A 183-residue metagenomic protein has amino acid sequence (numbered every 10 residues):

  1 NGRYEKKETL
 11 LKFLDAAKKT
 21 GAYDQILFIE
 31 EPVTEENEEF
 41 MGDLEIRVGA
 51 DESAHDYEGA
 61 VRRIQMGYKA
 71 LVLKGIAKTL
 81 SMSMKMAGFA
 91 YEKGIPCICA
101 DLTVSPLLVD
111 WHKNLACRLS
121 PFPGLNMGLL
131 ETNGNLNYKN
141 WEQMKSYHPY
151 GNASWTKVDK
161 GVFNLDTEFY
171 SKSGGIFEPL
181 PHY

Functional and structural regions predicted by a protein language model:
N1-L102, L108-V109: Catalytic core of soluble alpha/beta enzymes
E8, T103-Y183: Flexible C-terminal active-site loop/helix
